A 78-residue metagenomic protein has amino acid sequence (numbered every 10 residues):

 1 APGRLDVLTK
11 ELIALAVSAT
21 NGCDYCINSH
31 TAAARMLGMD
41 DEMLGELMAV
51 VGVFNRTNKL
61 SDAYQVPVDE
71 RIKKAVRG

Functional and structural regions predicted by a protein language model:
A1-G78: Hydrophobic alpha-helical segments
